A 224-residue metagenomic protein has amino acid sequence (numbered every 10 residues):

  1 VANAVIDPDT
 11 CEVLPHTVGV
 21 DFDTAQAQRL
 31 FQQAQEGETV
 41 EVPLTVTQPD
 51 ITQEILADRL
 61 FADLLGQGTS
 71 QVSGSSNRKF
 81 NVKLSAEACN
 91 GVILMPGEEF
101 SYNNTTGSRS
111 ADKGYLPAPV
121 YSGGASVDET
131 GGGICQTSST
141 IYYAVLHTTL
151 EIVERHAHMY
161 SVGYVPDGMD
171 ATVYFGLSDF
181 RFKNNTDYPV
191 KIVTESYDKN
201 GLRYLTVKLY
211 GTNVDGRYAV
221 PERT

Functional and structural regions predicted by a protein language model:
A2-T224: Well-ordered beta-sheet/strand-loop patches within structured domains
